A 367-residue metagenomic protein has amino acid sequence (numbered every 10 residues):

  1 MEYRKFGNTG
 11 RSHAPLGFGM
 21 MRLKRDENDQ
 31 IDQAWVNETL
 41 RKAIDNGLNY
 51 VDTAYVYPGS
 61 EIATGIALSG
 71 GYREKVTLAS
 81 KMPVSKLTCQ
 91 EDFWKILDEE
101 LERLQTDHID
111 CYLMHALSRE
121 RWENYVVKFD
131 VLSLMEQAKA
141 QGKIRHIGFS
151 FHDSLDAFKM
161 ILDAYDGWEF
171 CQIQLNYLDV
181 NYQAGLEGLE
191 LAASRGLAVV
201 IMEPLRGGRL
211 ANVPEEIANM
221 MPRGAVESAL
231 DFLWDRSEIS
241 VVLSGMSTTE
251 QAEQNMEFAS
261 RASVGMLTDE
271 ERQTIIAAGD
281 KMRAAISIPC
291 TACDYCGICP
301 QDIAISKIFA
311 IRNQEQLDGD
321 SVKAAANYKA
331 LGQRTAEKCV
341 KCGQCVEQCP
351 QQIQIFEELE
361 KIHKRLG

Functional and structural regions predicted by a protein language model:
M1-V76, L134, A140: N-terminal binding-site loop/beta-alpha segment at the start of enzyme catalytic domains that lines or forms
F6, F18, A43, V51 (+12 more regions): Conserved, mostly hydrophobic/aromatic
G19, A54, Y112-H115, S150 (+3 more regions): Conserved residues at the C-terminal ends of beta-strands
E27-N28, R41, D45, L87-M202 (+3 more regions): Glycine/proline-rich, positively charged, aromatic-decorated active-site loop/lid region on the catalytic face
I44, Q137, E187-G367: Structured C-terminal cap/extension of enzyme domains
N49-Y55, R145-F149, Q172-I173, V241-L243 (+1 more regions): Short catalytic-loop micro-motif centered on adjacent basic/acidic residues
E74-K86, Y112-H115: A short, structured active-site edge motif that brings together acidic residues
E74-L78, G167-Q174, S263-E270: Short hydrophobic/aromatic-enriched beta-strand-loop microsegments
